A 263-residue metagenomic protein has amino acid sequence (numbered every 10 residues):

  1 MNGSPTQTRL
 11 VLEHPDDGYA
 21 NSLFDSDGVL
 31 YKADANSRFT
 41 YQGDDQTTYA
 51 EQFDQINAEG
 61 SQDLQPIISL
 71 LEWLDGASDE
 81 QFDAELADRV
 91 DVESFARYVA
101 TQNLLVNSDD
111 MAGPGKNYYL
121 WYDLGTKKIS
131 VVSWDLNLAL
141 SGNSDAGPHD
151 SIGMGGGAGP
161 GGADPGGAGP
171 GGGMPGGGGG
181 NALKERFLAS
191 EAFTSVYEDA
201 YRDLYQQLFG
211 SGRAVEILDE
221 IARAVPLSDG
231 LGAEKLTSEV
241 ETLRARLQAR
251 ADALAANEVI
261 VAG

Functional and structural regions predicted by a protein language model:
M1-G263: Phosphate/dinucleotide-binding and metal-coordinating scaffold of catalytic cores in nucleotide-dependent enzymes
